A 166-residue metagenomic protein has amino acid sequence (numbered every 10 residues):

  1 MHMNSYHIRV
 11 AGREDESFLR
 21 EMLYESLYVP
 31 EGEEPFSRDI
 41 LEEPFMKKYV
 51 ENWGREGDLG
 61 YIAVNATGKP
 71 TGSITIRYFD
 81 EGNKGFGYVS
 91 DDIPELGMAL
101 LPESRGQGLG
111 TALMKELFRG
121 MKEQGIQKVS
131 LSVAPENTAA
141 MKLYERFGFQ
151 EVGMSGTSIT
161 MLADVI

Functional and structural regions predicted by a protein language model:
M1-E14, I166: Conserved N-terminal entry element of GNAT/NAT acetyltransferase domains
L27-V50: Conserved GNAT-fold acetyl-CoA-binding loop/helix
K47-I62: A short helix-loop-beta-strand connector motif used in the catalytic cores of GNAT acetyltransferases and, in some
I62, K69-Y78: Conserved beta-strand in the GNAT
V64, E95-G106: A short, internal acetyl-CoA/4′-phosphopantetheine-binding micro-motif in the GNAT/acyltransferase core
D80-V89: A short, polar/charged loop-to-alpha-helix boundary motif
S90-P94, Q127-M141, E145-I166: C-terminal "cap" of GNAT-fold acetyltransferases
G106-R119, E123, K142-R146: Conserved acetyl-CoA-binding loop-helix of GNAT-fold acetyltransferases
